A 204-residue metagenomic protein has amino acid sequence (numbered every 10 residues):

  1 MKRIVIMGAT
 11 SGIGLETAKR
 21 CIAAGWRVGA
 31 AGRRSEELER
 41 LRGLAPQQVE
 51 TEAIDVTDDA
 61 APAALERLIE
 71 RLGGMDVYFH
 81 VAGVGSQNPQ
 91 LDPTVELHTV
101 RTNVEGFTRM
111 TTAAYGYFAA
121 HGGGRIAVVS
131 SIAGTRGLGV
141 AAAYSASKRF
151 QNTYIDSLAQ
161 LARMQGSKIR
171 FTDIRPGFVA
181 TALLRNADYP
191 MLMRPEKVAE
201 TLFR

Functional and structural regions predicted by a protein language model:
T10-S11: Conserved glycine-rich cofactor-binding loop
W26-R40: Conserved glycine-rich Rossmann-like NAD(P)H-binding loop of the short-chain dehydrogenase/reductase
V81-Q87: Conserved NAD(P)H cofactor-binding loop of Rossmann-fold oxidoreductase domains
N88-R101: Short alpha-helical oligomerization interface
T111, S147: Active-site helix of classical SDR
S131: Residue(s) in the substrate-gating loop at a strand-loop-helix junction that position the organic substrate next
I169, D173-I174, R185-R204: C-terminal helical subdomain
